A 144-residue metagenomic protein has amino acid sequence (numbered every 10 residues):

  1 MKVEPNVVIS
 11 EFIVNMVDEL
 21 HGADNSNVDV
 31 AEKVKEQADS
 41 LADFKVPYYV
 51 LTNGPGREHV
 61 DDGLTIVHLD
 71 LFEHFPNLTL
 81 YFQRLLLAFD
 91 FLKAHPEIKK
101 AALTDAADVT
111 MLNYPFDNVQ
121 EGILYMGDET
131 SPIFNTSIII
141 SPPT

Functional and structural regions predicted by a protein language model:
M1-K2, D108, I139: Polar low-complexity intrinsically disordered regions
M1-Q83, L87-I98: N-terminal anchoring/stem segment of glycosyltransferases
V7, S137-I138: Residue-level marker of intrinsically disordered, low-complexity segments enriched for small/polar residues
L85-T136: GT-A fold catalytic core of metal-dependent nucleotide-sugar glycosyltransferases, centered on the diacidic
I140-T144: Short, flexible, basic/aromatic active-site loop/helix in glycosyltransferases
